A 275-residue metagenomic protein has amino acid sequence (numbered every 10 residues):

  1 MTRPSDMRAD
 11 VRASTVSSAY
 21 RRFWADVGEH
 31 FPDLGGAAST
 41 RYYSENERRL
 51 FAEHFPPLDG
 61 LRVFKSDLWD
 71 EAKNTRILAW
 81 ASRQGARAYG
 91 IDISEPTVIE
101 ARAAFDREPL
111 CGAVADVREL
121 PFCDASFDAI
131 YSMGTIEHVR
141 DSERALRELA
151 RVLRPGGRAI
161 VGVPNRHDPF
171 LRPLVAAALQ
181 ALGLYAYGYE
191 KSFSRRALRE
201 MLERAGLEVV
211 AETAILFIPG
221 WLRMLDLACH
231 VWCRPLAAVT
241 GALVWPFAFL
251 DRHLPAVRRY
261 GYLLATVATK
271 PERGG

Functional and structural regions predicted by a protein language model:
T2-D59, R223: Conserved class I S-adenosyl-L-methionine
A38-Y42, Q180-A197: Acceptor-substrate binding/catalytic loop of class I
R62-E119: Class I SAM-dependent methyltransferase SAM/SAH-binding core
R118-A129: A short acidic, Gly/Pro-enriched loop at the edge of an enzyme's catalytic core that lines a small-molecule cofactor
E143-R158: A short glycine-rich, Lys/Arg-flanked "PGG" loop and its adjoining helix->strand segment in the class I
R158-L182: Conserved class I S-adenosyl-L-methionine
A176, A211-G275: A C-terminal cap/extension of S-adenosyl-L-methionine-dependent methyltransferases that defines the acceptor-substrate
Y189-G206, E212: Short alpha-helix
